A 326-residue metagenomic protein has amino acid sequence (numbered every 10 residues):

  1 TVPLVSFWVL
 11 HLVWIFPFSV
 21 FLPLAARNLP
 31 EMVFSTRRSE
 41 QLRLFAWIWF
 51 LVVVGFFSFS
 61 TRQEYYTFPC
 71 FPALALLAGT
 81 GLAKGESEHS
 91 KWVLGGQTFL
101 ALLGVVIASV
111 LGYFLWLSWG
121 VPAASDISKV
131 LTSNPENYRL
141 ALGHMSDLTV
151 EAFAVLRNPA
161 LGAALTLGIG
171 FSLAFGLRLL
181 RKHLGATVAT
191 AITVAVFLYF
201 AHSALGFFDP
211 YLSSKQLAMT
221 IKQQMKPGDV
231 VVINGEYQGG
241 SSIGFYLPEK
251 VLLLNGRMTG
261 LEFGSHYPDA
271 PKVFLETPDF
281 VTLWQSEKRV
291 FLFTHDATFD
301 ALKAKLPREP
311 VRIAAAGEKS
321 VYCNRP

Functional and structural regions predicted by a protein language model:
T1-P23, R139-A160: Membrane-lumen/periplasm interface segments of multi-pass, membrane-embedded glycan/lipid transferases
N28-P326: Membrane-embedded architecture of ER/inner-membrane glycosylation machinery
